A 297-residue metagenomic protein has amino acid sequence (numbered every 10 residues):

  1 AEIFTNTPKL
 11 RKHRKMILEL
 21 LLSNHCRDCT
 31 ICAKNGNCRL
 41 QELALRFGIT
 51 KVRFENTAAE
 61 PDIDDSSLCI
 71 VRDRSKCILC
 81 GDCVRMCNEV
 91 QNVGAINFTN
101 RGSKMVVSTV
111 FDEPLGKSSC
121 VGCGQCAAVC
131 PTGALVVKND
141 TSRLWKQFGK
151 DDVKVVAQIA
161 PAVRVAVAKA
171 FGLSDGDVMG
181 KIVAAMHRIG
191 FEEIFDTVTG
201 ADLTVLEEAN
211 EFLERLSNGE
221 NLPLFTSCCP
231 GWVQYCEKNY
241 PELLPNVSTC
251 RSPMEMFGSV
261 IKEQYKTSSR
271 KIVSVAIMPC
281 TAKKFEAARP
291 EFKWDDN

Functional and structural regions predicted by a protein language model:
A1-G122, A128, L135-Q147, K154: Fe-S ferredoxin-like electron-transfer domains and their immediately adjacent linker/connector regions across
A1-R14, L18, L22, A33 (+1 more regions): Iron-sulfur-associated redox domains of electron-transfer enzymes in respiratory and anaerobic energy metabolism
R39, R72, D82, Q125 (+3 more regions): Short Gly/charged-rich anion-binding patches and loops
I49, C69, I78-G81, A127-P131 (+3 more regions): N-terminal start-of-chain detector that recognizes signal peptides and the immediate post-cleavage beginning
